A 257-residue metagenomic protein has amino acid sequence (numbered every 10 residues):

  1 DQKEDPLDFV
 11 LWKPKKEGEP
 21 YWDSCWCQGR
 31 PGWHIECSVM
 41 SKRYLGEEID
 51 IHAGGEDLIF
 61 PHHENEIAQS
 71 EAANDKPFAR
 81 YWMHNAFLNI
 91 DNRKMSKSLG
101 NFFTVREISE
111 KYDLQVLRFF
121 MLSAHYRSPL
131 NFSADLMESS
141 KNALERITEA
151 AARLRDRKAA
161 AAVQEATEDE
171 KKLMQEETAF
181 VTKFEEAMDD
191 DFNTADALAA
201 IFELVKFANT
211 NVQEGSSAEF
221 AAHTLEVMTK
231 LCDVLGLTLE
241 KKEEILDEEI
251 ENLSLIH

Functional and structural regions predicted by a protein language model:
D1-R155: Alpha-helical recognition segments enriched in aromatics with Gly/Pro capping that present substrate-recognition
H34, I256-H257: Generic detector of intrinsically disordered, low-complexity segments in short proteins and peptide precursors
K94, N101-I256: Structural preference for alpha-helix termini/caps and helix-kink/transition segments
